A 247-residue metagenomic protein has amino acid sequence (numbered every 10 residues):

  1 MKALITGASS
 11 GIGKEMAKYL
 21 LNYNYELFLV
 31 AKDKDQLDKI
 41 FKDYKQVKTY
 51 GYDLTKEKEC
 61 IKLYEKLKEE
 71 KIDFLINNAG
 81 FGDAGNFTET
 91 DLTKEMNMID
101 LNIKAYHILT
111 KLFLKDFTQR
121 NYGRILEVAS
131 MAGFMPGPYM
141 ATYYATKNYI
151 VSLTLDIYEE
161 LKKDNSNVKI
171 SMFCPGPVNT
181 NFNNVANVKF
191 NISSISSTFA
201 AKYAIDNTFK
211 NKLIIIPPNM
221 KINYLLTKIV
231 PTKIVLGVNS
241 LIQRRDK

Functional and structural regions predicted by a protein language model:
S9-S10: Conserved glycine-rich cofactor-binding loop
Y23-I40: Conserved glycine-rich Rossmann-like NAD(P)H-binding loop of the short-chain dehydrogenase/reductase
N78-D83: Conserved NAD(P)H cofactor-binding loop of Rossmann-fold oxidoreductase domains
N86-F87, K94-I99: Substrate-binding pocket helix/loop in short-chain dehydrogenase/reductase
T110, T146: Active-site helix of classical SDR
S130: Residue(s) in the substrate-gating loop at a strand-loop-helix junction that position the organic substrate next
M172, K189-L225: C-terminal helical subdomain
